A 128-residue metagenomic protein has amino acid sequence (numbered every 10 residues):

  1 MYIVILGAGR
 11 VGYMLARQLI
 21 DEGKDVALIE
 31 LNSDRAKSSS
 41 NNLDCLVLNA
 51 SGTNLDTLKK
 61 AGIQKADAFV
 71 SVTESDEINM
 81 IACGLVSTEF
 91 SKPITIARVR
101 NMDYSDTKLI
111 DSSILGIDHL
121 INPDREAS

Functional and structural regions predicted by a protein language model:
M1-S128: Cytosolic regulatory regions of ion transport systems
